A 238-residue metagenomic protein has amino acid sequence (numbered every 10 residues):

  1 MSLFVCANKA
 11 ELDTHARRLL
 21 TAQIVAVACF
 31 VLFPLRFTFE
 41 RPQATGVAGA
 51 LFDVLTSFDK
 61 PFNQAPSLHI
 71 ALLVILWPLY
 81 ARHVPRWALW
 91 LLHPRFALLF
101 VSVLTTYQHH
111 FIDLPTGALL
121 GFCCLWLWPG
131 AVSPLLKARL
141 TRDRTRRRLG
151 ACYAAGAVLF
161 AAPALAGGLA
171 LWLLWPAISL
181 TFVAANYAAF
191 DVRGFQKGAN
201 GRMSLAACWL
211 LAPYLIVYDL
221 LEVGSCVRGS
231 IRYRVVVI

Functional and structural regions predicted by a protein language model:
V5-L89, H93, L99-F100, L125 (+1 more regions): Membrane-interface loops
A7-A10, V84-R86, Y107-H109, A164-W175: Transmembrane helix interruption/hinge and helix-loop junction motifs
Q23, L99, A118-P129, A177-A188: Alpha-helical transmembrane segments and their membrane-interface exit regions
Q23-V31, P94-Y107, G156-A162, V183-A184: Aromatic-anchored segments of alpha-helical transmembrane domains
P61-Q64, L98-C124: Interfacial helix-loop-helix junctions of multi-pass membrane proteins
S133-R147: Membrane-interfacial, low-structure loops and terminal tails that flank and connect transmembrane helices in multi-pass
C152-G156, G168-I238: Cys-based phosphatase fold recognition centered on the PTP superfamily
